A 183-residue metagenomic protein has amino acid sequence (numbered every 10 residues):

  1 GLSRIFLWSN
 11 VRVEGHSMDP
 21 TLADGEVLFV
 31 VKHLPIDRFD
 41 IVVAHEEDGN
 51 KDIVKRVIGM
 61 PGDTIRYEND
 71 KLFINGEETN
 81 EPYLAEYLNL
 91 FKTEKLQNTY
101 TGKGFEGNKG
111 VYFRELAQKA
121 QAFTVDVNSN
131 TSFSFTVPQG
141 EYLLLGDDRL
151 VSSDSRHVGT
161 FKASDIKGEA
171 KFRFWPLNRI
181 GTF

Functional and structural regions predicted by a protein language model:
G1-R4: Hydrophobic membrane-insertion alpha-helices, especially the h-region of bacterial N-terminal signal peptides
F6-V11, F133-V137: Short, functional N-terminal and low-complexity linear motifs
L7-D24: Alpha-helical transmembrane signal-anchor/signal-peptide segments
P20, D24-F183: Soluble "head" domains of membrane/secretory-pathway proteins
